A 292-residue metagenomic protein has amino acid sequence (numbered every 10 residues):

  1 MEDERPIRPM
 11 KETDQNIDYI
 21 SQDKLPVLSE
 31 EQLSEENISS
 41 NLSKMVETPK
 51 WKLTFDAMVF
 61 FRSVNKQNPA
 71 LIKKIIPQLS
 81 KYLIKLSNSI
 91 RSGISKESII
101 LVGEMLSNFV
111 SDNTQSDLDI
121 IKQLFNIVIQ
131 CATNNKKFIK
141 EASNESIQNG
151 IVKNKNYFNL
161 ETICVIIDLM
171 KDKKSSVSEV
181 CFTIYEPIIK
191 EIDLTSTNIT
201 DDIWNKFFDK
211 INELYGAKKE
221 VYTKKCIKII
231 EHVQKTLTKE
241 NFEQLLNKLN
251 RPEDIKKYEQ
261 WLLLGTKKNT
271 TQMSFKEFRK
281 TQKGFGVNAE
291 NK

Functional and structural regions predicted by a protein language model:
M1-E2, I17, S21, N212-K292: Eukaryotic acidic, Ser/Thr-rich intrinsically disordered low-complexity regions
M1-E36: Intrinsically disordered, serine/threonine- and proline-rich low-complexity regions of large eukaryotic regulatory
P9-S21, E47-N65, L79, S92-L106 (+2 more regions): HEAT-repeat alpha-solenoid elements in large eukaryotic scaffold proteins
L25-V110, Q123, I127: Onset and early core of a folded interaction/catalytic domain in large eukaryotic regulators
S34-S43, A70-S87, D112-C131, Y157-M170 (+2 more regions): HEAT/HEAT-like alpha-solenoid repeats
E47-P49, K85-G93, A132-N135, K171-K173 (+2 more regions): Short coil turns that connect the paired helices of HEAT/ARM alpha-solenoid repeats
F61-K66, L83-S87, S98-V110, L124 (+6 more regions): Hydrophobic residues within the alpha-helices of tandem HEAT/HEAT-like
